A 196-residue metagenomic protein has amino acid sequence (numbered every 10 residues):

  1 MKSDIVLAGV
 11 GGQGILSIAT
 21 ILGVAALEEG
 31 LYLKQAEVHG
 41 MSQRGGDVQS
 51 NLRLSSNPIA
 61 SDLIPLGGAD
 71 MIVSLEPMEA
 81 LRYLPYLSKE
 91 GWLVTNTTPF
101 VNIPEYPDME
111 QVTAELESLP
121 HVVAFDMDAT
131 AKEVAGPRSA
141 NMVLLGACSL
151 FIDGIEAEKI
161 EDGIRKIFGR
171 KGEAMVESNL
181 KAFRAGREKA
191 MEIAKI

Functional and structural regions predicted by a protein language model:
M1-I196: Active-site cofactor/cluster-binding pocket
